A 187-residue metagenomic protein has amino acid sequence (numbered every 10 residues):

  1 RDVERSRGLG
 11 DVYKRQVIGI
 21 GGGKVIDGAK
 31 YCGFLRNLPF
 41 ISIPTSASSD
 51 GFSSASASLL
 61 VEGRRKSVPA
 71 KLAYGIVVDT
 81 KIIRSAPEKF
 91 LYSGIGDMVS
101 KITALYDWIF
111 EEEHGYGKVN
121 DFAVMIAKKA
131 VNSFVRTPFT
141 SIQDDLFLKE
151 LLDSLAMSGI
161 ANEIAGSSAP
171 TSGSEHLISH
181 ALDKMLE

Functional and structural regions predicted by a protein language model:
D2-Y13: Single conserved hydrophobic/aromatic residue that forms the stacking wall/gate of nucleotide- or nucleobase-binding
K14-C32, R36-T45: A short, small-residue-rich loop immediately preceding and capping a beta-strand
Q16, N37, L72, G166-A169: A generic hydrophobic-helix recognition signal that picks specific residues within alpha-helical hydrophobic
A29-G33, M98, I178-L182: Buried hydrophobic packing segments
L35-N132: A glycine/threonine-rich phosphate-anchoring loop and its flanking beta-alpha core in nucleotide/phosphate-binding
A123-E187: Active-site segments that bind and position negatively charged phosphate/pyrophosphate groups
